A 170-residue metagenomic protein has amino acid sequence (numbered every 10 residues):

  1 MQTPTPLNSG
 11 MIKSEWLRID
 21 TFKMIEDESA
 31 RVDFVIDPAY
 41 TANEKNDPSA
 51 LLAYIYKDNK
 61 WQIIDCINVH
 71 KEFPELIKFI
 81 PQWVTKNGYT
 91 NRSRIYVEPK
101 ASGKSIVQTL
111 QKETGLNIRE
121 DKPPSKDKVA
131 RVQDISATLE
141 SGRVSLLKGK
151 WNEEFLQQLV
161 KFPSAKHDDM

Functional and structural regions predicted by a protein language model:
M1-P38: ATPase catalytic-site recognition across NTP-hydrolyzing enzymes
T5, A39-Y40, A101, K150: A broadly conserved detector of short glycine/acidic/proline-rich loop/turn motifs that flank catalytic sites and bind
P6-L7, K45, Y89-T90, V144-S145 (+1 more regions): Intrinsically disordered or highly flexible coil/loop and linker segments, enriched in small and charged/polar residues
S9-G10, A42-K45, K104-I106: Short acidic/glycine-rich loop or secondary-structure boundary segments that cap or lie
T21-D27, T41-K45, Q82-G88: Short, conserved, surface-exposed binding loops centered on an aromatic residue
E26-Y56: Gly/Thr-rich phosphate-binding beta-strand-loop-beta motif of the actin/hexokinase/Hsp70
A50-L52, K57-F162: Mg2+-dependent endonuclease catalytic cores in nucleic-acid-processing enzymes, primarily RNase H-like
P163-M170: Charge-patterned, long linear interaction tracts outside catalytic cores
